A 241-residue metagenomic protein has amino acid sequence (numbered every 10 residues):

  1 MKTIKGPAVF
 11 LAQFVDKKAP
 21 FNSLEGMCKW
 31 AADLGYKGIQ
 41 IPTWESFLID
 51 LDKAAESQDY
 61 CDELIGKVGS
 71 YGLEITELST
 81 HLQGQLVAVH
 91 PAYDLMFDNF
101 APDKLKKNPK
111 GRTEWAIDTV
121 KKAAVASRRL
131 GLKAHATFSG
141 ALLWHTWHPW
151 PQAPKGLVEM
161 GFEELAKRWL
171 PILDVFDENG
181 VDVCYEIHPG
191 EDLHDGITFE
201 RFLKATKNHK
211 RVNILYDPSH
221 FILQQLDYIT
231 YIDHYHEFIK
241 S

Functional and structural regions predicted by a protein language model:
M1-G38, D59-S70, K121, V125 (+5 more regions): Histidine-acidic metal/acid-base catalytic patches
A12-F14, P42-W44, T80-H81: Acidic/polar N-terminal loop/beta-strand segments that form early-domain functional surfaces
K17-K18, A54-A55, E114, F162-E163: Residue-level marker of alpha-helix boundaries and capping positions
W30, S70, L86-I214, L223: Active-site acidic/histidine proton-transfer and metal-coordination neighborhood in alpha/beta enzyme cores
Q40, E77-S79, A136, L215 (+1 more regions): Conserved beta-strand positions in the central sheet of alpha/beta enzyme cores
Q40-G66, G84, S139-W147: Glycine-rich, proline-tolerant flexible connector loops at the mouths of alpha/beta enzymes
T43, P189, H220: Short, glycine/acidic-enriched loop or turn micro-motifs at the edges of active sites
I49-E74, A153-G161, V181: Short acidic, glycine/proline-enriched helix-loop-strand junctions
